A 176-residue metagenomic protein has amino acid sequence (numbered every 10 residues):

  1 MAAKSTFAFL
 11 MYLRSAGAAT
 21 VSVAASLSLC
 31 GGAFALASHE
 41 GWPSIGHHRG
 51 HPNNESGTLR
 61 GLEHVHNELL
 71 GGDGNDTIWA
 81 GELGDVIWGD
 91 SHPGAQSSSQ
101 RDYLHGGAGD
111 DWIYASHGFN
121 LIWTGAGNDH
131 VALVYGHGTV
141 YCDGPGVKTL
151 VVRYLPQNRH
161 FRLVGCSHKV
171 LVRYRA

Functional and structural regions predicted by a protein language model:
M1-Y12: N-terminal secretory signal peptides that target proteins for export/translocation
Y12-A24: Sec-dependent N-terminal signal peptides
S26-F34: C-terminal segment of classical bacterial N-terminal signal peptides
L36-V86: N-terminal segments that cap or nucleate solenoid repeat domains
H39-E40, N54, S97-R101, D110 (+1 more regions): Glycine/tyrosine- and acidic-biased, solvent-exposed loop/turn segments at the edges of beta-strands
G50-P52, G61-E63, G71, A80 (+8 more regions): Glycine-centered beta-turn/loop sites at beta-strand termini
L133-A176: Leucine-rich solenoid repeat scaffolds
